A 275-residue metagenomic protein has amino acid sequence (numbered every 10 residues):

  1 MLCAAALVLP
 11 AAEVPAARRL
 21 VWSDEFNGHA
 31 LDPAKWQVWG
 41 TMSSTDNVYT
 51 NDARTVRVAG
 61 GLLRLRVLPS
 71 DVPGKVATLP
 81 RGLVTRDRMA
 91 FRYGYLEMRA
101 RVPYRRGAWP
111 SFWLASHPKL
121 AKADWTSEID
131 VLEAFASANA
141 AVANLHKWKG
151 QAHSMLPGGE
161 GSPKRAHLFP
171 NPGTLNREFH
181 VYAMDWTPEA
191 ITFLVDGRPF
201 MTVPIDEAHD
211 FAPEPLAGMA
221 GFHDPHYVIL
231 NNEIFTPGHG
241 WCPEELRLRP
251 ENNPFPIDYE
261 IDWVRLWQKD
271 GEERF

Functional and structural regions predicted by a protein language model:
M1-V8: Bacterial N-terminal signal peptides
V14-F275: GH16 jelly-roll
